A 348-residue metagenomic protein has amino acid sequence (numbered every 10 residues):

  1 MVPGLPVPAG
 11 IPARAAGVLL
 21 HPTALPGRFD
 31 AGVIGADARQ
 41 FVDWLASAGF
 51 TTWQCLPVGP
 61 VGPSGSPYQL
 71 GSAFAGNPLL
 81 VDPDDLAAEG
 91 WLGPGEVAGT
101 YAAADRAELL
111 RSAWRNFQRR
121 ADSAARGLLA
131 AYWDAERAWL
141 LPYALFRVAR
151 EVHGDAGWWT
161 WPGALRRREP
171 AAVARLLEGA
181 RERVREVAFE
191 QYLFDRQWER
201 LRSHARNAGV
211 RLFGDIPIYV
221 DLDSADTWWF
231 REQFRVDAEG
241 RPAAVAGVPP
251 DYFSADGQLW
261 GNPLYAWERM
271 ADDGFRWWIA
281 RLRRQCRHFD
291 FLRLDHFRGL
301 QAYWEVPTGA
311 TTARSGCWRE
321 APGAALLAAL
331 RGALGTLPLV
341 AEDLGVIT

Functional and structural regions predicted by a protein language model:
M1-G49: Mature N-terminal, pre-catalytic/accessory segment of carbohydrate-active enzymes
V2-L5, A36-D43, A131-Y132, R196-H204 (+1 more regions): Short alpha-helical segments and helix-capping/turn motifs at coil-helix boundaries
L5-R14, L19-H21, S64-D195, Y219-T348: Alpha-amylase-like alpha-glycosidases and glucanotransferases acting on alpha-linked glucans and related
I11, A36-V61, R284-F291: Catalytic domains of carbohydrate-active enzymes, especially glycoside hydrolases
L45, C55, F146, A205 (+3 more regions): Conserved, mostly hydrophobic/aromatic
V187-Y219: Conserved, well-ordered alpha-helix/loop/beta-strand core segments that scaffold catalytic motifs
